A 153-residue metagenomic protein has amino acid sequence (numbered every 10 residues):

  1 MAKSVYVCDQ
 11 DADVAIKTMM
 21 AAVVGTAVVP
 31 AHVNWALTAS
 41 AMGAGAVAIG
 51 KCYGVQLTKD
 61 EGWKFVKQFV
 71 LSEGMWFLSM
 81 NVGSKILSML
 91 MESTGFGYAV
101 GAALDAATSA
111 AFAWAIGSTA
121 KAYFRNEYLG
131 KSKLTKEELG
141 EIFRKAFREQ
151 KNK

Functional and structural regions predicted by a protein language model:
M1-T26, G43-E73, S88-L90, V100-K153: Terminal, membrane-proximal amphipathic helices and intrinsically disordered targeting/regulatory segments
D13, L37-A41, L78: A generic short alpha-helical patch detector that favors 3-5-residue windows in or near N-terminal regions
A22-T38: Conserved phosphate/anionic-ligand binding catalytic regions in large, soluble enzymes, centered on
S72-K85: A generic, lipid-embedded transmembrane alpha helix
